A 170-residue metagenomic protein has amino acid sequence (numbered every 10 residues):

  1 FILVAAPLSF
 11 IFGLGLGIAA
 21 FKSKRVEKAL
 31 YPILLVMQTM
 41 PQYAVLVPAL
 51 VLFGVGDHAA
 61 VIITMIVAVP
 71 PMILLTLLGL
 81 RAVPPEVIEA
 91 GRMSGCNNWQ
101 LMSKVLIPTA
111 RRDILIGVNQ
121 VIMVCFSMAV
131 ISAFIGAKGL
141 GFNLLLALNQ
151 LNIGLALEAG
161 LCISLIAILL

Functional and structural regions predicted by a protein language model:
F1-A6, I33-Y43, G56, V69 (+5 more regions): Loop-to-transmembrane-helix entry motif
F1-I2, L46, L50-L75, A110 (+1 more regions): Loop-to-helix entry region at the N-terminal start of transmembrane alpha-helices in multi-pass membrane transporters
F1-L3, P7-L50, L75-L78: Cytoplasmic-entry segments and transmembrane alpha-helices of multi-pass inner-membrane transporters
A20-K24, F53-V55, V67, I135-A137 (+1 more regions): Short helix-capping/hinge motifs at transmembrane helix termini and TM-loop junctions
K22-L30, G56-H58, N98, N152: Membrane-helix interface segments
V51, L80, S127-I163: Glycine-rich helix-loop "coupling/hinge" segments at transmembrane-helix boundaries in multipass transporters
I62, I66, N98-S132, G154 (+2 more regions): Transmembrane alpha-helices
M72-G117, L140, L144: Short cytoplasmic-facing helical segments at TM-TM junctions of multi-pass membrane proteins
